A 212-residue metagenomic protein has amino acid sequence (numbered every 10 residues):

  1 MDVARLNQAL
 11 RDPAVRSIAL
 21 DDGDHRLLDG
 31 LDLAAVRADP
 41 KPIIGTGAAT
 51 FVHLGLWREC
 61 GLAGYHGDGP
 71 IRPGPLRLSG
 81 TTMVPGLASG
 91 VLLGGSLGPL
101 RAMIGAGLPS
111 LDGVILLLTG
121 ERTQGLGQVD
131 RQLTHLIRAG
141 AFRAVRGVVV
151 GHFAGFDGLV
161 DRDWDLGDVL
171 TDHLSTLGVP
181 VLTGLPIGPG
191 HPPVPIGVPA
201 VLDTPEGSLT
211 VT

Functional and structural regions predicted by a protein language model:
M1-R11, Q132-A139: Glycine-rich, highly charged phosphate/nucleotide-binding loops
D2, D130-H135, R162-V169: Charged helix-capping and loop-helix junction motifs
V3-L87, V91: Active-site histidine-anchored catalytic micro-motif
S17-A19, I44, I115-T119, V149: Structural motif
G45, V145-H152, L182: Short internal beta-strands
G74-T134: ATP/pyrophosphate-binding catalytic subdomain of soluble kinases
R122-G147, A154: Catalytic cores of soluble, metal-dependent hydrolases
H152-T212: ATP/nucleoside-binding phosphotransfer catalytic cores, i.e., glycine-rich phosphate-binding loops
